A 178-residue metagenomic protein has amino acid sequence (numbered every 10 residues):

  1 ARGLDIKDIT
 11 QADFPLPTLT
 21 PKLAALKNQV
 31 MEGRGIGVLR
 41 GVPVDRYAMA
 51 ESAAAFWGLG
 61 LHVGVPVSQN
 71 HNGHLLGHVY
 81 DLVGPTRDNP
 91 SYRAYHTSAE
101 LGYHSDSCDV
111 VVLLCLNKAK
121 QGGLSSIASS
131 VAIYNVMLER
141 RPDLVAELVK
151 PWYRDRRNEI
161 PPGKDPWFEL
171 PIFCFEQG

Functional and structural regions predicted by a protein language model:
A1-L19, A24-A25, E32, G37 (+3 more regions): Active-site environment of non-heme Fe oxygenases that use a 2-His-1-carboxylate facial triad
A50-W57, I127-S129: "Short basic amphipathic alpha-helical interaction patches in structured regions
F56-V67: A short alpha->loop->secondary-structure connector
